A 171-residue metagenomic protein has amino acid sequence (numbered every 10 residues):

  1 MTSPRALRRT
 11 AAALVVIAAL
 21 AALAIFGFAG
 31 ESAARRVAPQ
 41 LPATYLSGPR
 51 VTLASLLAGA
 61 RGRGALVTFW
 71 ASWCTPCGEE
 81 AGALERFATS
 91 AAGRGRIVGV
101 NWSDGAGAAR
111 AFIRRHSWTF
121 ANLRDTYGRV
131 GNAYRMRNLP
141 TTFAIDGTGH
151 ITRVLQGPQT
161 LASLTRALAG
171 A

Functional and structural regions predicted by a protein language model:
M1-S47, A171: N-terminal targeting signals for export/organelle localization
P42-A65: A short beta-strand-turn-helix
R63-A65, W70-W73, N138: Short pre-active-site segment immediately N-terminal to redox-active cysteine/selenocysteine motifs in thiol-based
L66-V67, I97, T142: Hydrophobic beta-strand anchors of alpha/beta hydrolase catalytic cores
F69-R86: Conserved redox-active cysteine motifs that mediate thiol-disulfide chemistry, especially di-cysteine Cys-X(1-2)-Cys
A71-T75, S103-G107, G128-V130, L161: Solvent-exposed loop/turn segments at secondary-structure junctions within structured extracellular/periplasmic domains
E79, G93-Y127, L139: Conserved segment of the thioredoxin-like fold in thiol-based oxidoreductases
A111-T119, T126-A171: Thiol/disulfide oxidoreductase modules built on the thioredoxin-like
